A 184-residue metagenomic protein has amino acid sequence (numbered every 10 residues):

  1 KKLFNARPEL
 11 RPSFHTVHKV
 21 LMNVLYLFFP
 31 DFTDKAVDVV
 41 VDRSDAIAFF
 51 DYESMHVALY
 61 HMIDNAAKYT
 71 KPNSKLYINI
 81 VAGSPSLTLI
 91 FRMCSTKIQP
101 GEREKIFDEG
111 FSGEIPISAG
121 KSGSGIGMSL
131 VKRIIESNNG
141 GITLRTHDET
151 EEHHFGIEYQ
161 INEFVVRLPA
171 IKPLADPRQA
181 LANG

Functional and structural regions predicted by a protein language model:
F4-L10, R43, I47-F50: Conserved micro-motifs of the catalytic ATP-binding
D31-V40: Short conserved segments within the C-terminal catalytic ATPase subdomain
A66-A67: Short helix-loop "hinge" at the ATP-lid/N-box region of the Bergerat-fold HATPase_c
N73-P85: Short beta-strand/loop element within the Bergerat-fold HATPase_c
I98-F111: Short conserved segment of the HATPase_c
G127, V131: Short alpha-helical Gxxx[C/S/T] motif in the catalytic ATP-binding
I135-E136: Detector for a conserved hydrophobic position within an alpha-helical segment of the HATPase_c
